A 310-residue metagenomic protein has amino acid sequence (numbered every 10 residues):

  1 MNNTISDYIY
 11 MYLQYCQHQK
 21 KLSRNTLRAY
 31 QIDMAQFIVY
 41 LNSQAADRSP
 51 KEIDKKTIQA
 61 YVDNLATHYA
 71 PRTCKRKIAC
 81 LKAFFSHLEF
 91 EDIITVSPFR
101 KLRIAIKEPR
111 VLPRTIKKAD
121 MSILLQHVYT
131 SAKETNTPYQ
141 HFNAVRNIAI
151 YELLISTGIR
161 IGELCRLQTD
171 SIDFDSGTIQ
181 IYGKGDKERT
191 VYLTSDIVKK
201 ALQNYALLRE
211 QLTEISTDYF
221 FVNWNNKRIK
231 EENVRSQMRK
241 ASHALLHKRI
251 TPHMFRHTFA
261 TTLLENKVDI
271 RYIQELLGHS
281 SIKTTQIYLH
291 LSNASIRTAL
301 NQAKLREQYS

Functional and structural regions predicted by a protein language model:
M1-S310: Conserved catalytic core of the tyrosine transesterase superfamily
